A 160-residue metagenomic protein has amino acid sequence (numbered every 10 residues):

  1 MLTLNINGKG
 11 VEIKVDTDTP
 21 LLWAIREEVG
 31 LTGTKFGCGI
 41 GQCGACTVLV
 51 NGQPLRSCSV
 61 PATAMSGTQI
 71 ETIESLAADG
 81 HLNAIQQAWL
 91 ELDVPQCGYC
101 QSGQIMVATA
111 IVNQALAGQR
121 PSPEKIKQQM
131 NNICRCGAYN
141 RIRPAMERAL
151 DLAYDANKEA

Functional and structural regions predicted by a protein language model:
M1-A160: Signature of N-terminal electron-transfer/Fe-S-associated modules in redox systems
